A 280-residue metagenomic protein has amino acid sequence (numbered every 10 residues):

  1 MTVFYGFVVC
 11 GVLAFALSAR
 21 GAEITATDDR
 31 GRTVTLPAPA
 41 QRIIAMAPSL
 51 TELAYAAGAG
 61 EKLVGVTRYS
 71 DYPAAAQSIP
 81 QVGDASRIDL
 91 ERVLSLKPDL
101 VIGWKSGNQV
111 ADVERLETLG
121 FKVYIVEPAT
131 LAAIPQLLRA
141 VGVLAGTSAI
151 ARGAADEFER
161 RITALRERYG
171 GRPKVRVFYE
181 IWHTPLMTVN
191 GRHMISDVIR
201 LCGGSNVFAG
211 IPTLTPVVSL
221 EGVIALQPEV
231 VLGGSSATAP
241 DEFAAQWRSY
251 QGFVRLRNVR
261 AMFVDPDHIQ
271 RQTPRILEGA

Functional and structural regions predicted by a protein language model:
Y5-A16: Bacterial N-terminal signal peptides
A19-E23: Boundary at the C-terminal end of the N-terminal hydrophobic targeting segment
T25, R32-T33, D99-L100, W104 (+4 more regions): Extracytoplasmic substrate-binding proteins
T27-G31, V82-E91, G107, I211-L220: Short helix-initiation/N-cap motifs at beta->coil->alpha
Q41-L96, L100-G107, D112, V207 (+1 more regions): A short, structured surface patch at a secondary-structure boundary
T67, R192-T215, S235, R260-F263: His/Asp/Glu-enriched short active-site or ligand-binding loop at hydrolase and phosphoryl-transfer sites
L90-K97, L119, V218-Q227: Short helices/loops that flank or line small-molecule/ion binding pockets
G107-T118, V230-W247: A ligand-binding cleft/hinge motif common to bilobed small-molecule-binding domains
